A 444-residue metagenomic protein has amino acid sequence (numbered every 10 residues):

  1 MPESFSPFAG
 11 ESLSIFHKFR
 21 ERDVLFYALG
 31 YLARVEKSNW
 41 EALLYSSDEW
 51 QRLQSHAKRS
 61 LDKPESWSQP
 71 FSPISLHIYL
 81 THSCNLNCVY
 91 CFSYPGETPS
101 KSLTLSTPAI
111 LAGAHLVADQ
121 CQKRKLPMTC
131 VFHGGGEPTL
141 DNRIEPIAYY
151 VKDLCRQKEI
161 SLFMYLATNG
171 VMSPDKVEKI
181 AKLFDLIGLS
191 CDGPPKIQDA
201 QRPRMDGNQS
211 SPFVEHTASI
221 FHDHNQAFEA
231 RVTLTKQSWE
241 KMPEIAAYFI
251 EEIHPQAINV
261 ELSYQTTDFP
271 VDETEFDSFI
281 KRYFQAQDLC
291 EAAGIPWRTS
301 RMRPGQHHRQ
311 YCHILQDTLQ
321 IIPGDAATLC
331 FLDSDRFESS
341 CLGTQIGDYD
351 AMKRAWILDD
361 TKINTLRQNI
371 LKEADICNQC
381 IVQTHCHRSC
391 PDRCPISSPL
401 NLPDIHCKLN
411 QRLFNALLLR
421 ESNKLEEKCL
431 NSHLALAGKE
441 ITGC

Functional and structural regions predicted by a protein language model:
S4-H77, K123-R124: N-terminal [4Fe-4S]-dependent radical SAM core
F19, C312-Q316: Short, small/polar residue-rich loop motifs at catalytic or cofactor-binding pockets
F71, S75-A109: Canonical Radical SAM [4Fe-4S] cluster-binding loop centered on the CxxxCxxC motif and its immediate flanking residues
S83-S93, A374-R393: Local cysteine-cluster metal-coordination motifs and their immediate loop/turn environment, predominantly Fe-S cluster
S93-L105, F337-S339, T384-L419: Iron-sulfur (Fe-S) cluster-binding segments and ferredoxin-like electron-carrier domains, especially [2Fe-2S]
I110-H133, L140-Q265: Radical SAM/AdoMet-radical enzyme domain recognition
A114-G135, D404-C444: Short Fe-S-cluster ligation motifs
D277-Q306, D333-T384: C-terminal accessory region of radical SAM enzymes
